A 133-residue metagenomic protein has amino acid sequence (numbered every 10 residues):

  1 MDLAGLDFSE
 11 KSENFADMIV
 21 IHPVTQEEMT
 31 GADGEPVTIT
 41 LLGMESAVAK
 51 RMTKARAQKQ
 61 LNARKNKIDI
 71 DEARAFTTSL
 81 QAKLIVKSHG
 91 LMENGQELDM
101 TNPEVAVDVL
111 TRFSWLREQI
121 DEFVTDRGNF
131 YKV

Functional and structural regions predicted by a protein language model:
M1-N14: Short, intrinsically disordered N-terminal pre-domain segments
S12-E27: Short acidic, Pro/Gly- and aromatic-enriched capping/linker segments at domain boundaries
G31-V133: Short, surface-exposed, charged amphipathic helix/loop patches that serve as local interaction elements
